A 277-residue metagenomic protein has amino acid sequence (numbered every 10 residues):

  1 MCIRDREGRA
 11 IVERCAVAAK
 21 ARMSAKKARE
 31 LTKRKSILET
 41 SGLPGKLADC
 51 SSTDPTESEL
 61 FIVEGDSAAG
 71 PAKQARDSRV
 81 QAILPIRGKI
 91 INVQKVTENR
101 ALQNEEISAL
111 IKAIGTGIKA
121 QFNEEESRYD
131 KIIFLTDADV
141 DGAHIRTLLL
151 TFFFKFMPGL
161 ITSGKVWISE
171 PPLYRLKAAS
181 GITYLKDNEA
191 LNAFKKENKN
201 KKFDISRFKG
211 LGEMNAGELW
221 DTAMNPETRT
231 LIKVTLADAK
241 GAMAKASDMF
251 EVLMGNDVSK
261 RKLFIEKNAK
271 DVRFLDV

Functional and structural regions predicted by a protein language model:
R4-V277: Conserved phosphate-chemistry cores used by DNA topoisomerases
